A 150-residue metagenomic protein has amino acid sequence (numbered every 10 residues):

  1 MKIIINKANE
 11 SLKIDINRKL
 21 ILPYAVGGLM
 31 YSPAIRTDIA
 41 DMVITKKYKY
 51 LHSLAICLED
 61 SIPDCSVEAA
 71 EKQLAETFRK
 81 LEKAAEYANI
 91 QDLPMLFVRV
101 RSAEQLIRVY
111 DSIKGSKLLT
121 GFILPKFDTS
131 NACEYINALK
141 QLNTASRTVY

Functional and structural regions predicted by a protein language model:
M1-Y150: Expand to "…catalyze enediolate/carbanion chemistry for C-C bond making/breaking, isomerization, decarboxylation
